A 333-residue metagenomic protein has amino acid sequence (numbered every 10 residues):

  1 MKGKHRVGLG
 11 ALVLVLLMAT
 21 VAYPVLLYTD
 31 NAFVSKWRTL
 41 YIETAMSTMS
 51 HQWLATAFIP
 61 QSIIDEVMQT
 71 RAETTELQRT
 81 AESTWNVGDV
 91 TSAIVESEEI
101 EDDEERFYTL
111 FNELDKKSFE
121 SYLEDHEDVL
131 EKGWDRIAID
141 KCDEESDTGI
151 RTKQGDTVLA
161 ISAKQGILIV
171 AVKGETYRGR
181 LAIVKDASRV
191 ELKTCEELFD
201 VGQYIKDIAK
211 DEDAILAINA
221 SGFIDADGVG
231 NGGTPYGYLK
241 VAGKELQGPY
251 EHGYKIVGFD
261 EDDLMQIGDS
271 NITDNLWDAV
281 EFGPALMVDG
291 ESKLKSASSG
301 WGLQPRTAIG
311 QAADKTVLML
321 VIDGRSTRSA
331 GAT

Functional and structural regions predicted by a protein language model:
G3-Q247: Zymogen propeptides
T176-L181, G253-Y254, L303-A308: Short glycine-rich loop/turn motifs
I183, I215-N219, G258, G310 (+1 more regions): Structural recognition of the beta-strand scaffold that forms the well-ordered cores of secreted hydrolase catalytic
V184-S188, G258-L264, D289, Q311-K315: Short acidic-glycine loop/turn motifs at beta-strand connectors
S188-R189, G222-A226, T273, G300 (+2 more regions): Solvent-exposed loop/turn segments at secondary-structure junctions within structured extracellular/periplasmic domains
E197-V201, N271-N275, I322-S326: Short, solvent-exposed aromatic-acidic interface loops
F223-S298: Active-site-adjacent helix-turn-beta-strand microarchitecture at beta-sheet edges that either contains or buttresses
V288-T333: Domain-core and long-helix interface of multi-subunit machines
